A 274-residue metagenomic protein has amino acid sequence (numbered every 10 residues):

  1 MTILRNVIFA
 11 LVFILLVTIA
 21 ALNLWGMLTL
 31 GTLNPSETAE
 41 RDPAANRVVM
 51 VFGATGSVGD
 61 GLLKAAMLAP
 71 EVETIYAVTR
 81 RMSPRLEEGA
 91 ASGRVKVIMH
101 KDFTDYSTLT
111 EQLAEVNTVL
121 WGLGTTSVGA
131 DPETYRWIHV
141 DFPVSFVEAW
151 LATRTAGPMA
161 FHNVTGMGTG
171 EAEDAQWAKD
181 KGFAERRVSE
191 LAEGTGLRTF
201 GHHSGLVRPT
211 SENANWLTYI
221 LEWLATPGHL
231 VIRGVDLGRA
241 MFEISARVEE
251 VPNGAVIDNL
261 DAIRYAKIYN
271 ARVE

Functional and structural regions predicted by a protein language model:
M1-D42: N-terminal membrane-anchoring alpha-helices
P35-E71: N-terminal Rossmann NAD(P)H-binding glycine-rich loop of SDR-like oxidoreductase domains
V48, F52, T125, E133-T134 (+2 more regions): Conserved Rossmann-fold NAD(P)-dependent oxidoreductase catalytic core, especially the SDR/UDP-sugar
V49, T55, A91-S145: NAD(P)H-binding glycine-rich loop region in Rossmannoid oxidoreductase-like domains and their noncatalytic homologs
E73, R186-S211: Conserved beta-loop-beta element that borders a ligand/cofactor-binding pocket
V78-R85, L206: Short, polar loop motifs at secondary-structure junctions
P143-V144, E148, K181-S189, R239: Conserved active-site helix of classical SDR/Rossmann-fold NAD(P)-dependent CH-OH oxidoreductases
T226-A255: C-terminal helical subdomain
